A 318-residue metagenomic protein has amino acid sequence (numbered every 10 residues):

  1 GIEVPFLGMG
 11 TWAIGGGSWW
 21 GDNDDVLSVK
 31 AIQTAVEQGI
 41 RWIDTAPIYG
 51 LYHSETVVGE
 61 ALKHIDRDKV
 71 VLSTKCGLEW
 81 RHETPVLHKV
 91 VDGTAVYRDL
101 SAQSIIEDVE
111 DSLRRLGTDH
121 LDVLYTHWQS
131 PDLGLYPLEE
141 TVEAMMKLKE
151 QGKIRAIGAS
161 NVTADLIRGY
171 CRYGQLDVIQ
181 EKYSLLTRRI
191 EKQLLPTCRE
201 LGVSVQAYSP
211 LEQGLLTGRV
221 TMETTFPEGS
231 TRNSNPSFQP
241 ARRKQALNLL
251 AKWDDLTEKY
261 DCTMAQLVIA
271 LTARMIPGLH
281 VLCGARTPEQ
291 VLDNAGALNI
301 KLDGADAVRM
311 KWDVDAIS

Functional and structural regions predicted by a protein language model:
G1-V71: N-terminal binding-site loop/beta-alpha segment at the start of enzyme catalytic domains that lines or forms
G1-W19, S73-A95, Y125: N-terminal small/glycine-rich loop or linker at the start of catalytic domains across soluble metabolic enzymes
A13-D25, V90-I106, D132-G134: Active-site mouth loops of central-metabolism enzymes
D22-A35, S101-R115, T163-R168: Short, acidic/polar
S28, I32, S54, I105-V109 (+2 more regions): Aromatic/hydrophobic pocket-lining residues that form the small-molecule binding cavity in soluble enzyme cores
A61-R67, R114-G117, Y170-G174: Acidic (Asp/Glu)-rich catalytic clusters
L113-D132: Active-site groove signature of glycoside hydrolases
Q129-S318: Beta/alpha (TIM)-barrel catalytic core signal, keyed to glycine-rich beta->alpha loops juxtaposed to Asp/Glu that bind
